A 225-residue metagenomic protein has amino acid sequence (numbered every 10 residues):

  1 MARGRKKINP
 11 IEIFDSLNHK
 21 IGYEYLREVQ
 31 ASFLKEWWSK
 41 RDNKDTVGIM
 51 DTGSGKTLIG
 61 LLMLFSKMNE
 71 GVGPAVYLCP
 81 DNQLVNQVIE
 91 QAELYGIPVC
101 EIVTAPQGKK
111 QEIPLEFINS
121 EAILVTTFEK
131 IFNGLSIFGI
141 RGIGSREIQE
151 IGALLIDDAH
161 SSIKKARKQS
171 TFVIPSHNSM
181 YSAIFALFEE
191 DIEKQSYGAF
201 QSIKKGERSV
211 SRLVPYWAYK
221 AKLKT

Functional and structural regions predicted by a protein language model:
M1-T225: N-terminal helicase ATP-binding lobe
